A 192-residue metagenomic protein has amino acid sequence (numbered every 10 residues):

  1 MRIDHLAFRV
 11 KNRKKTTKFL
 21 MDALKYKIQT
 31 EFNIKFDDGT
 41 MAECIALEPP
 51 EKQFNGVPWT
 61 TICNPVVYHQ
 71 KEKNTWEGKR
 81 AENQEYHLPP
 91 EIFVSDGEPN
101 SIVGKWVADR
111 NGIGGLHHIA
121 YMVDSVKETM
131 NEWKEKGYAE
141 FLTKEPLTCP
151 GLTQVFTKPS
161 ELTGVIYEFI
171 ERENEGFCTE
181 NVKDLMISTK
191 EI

Functional and structural regions predicted by a protein language model:
M1-T30, T40-E43, L47-F141, E145 (+1 more regions): Glyoxalase I/VOC metalloenzyme domain signal
N33-F36: Short glycine/proline-centered loop/turn elements that form peptide/ligand docking sites
